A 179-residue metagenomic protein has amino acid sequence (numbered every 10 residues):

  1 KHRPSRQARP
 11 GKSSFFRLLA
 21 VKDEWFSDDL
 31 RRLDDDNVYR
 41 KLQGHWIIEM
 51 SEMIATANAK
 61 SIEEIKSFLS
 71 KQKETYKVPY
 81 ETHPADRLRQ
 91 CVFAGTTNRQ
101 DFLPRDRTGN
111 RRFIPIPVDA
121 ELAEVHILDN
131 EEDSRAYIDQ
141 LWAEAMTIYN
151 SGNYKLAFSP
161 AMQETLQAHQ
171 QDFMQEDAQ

Functional and structural regions predicted by a protein language model:
K1-G44: P-loop NTPase catalytic core of nucleic-acid-dependent motor ATPases
V38-Q43, V78-T96: AAA+/SF3 P-loop NTPase mechanochemical coupling elements
G44-W46, Q72, R89-V92, T108-I114: Short glycine-/polar-rich loops that comprise or flank the Walker A/P-loop and associated switch/sensor motifs
W46-L69, L103-G109: Conserved AAA+/SF3 P-loop NTPase catalytic/coupling segment centered on the Walker-B
I48-S51, K77-V78, Q90-N98, P115-I116: Structural recognition of the conserved hydrophobic beta-strand(s) that form the central parallel beta-sheet of P-loop
I62-A85: Conserved catalytic/switch belt of AAA+ P-loop NTPases
L103-E124: A short helix-turn-beta junction within AAA+ P-loop NTPase domains corresponding to the substrate/partner-engaging
L156-Q179: DNA transaction DNA-binding modules
